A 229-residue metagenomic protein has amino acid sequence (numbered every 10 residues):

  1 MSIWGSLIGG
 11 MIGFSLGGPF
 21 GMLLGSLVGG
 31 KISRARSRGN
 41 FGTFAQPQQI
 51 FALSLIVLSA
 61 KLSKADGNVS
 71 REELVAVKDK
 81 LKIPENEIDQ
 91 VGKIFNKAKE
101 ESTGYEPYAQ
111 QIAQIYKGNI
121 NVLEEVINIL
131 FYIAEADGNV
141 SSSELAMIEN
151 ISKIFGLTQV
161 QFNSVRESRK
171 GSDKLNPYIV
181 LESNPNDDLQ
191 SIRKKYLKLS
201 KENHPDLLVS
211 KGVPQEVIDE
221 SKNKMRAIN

Functional and structural regions predicted by a protein language model:
M1-K64, N68-N229: Small-residue-enriched hydrophobic alpha-helices in membranes
